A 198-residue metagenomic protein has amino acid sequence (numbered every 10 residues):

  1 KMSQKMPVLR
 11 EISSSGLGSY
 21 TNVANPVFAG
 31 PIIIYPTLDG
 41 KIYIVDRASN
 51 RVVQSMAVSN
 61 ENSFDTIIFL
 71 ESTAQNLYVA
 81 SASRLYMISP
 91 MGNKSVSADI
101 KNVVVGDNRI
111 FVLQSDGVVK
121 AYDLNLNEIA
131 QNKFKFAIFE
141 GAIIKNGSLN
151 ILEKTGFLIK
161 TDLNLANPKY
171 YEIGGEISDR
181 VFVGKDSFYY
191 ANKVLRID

Functional and structural regions predicted by a protein language model:
K1-G16, Y43-A57, A82-A98, D116-F136 (+2 more regions): Surface-exposed loop/turn elements that mediate protein-protein interactions on large endomembrane-trafficking
S3, L9-T37, V58-N62: Glycine- and small hydrophobic-enriched segments that form the cores of compact globular domains
G16-V27, S63-S72, S97-N108, K135-G147 (+1 more regions): Repeated scaffold domains used in trafficking and secretory/extracellular systems, primarily beta-propellers
F28-M56, S63-F69, A74: Loop-centered beta-sheet repeat module
G30, T37-L38, A80-A82, Q114-D116 (+2 more regions): Structural signature of WD-repeat beta-propellers
A57-V58, D65-I67, G106, F111-V112 (+2 more regions): A short, terminal or domain-edge coil/loop segment
F182-R196: Short glycine/proline-enriched turn or capping motifs at secondary-structure junctions
